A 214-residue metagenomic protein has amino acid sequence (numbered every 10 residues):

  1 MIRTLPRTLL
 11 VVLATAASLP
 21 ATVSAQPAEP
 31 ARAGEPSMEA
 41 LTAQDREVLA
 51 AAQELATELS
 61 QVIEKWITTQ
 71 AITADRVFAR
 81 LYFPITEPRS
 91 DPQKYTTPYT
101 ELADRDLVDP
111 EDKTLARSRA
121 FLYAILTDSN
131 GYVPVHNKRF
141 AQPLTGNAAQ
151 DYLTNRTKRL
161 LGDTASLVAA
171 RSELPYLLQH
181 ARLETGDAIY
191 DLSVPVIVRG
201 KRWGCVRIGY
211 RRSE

Functional and structural regions predicted by a protein language model:
M1-L10: Bacterial N-terminal signal peptides that target proteins for export
A16-S24: C-terminal segment of classical bacterial N-terminal signal peptides
A25-V135: Intrinsically disordered, low-complexity terminal regulatory regions
T100-D104, V108-P110, A141-H180: Extracytoplasmic/periplasmic sensor domains and loops in membrane signaling proteins
T114-S118, S172, E184-A188: Short loop/turn motifs at secondary-structure junctions and domain boundaries
H136-A141, I208-R212: Short beta->alpha transition motifs characteristic of CBS
Y176, G186-P195: A short beta-strand signature within small-molecule sensing/ligand-binding domains used in signal transduction
V196-R212: Short hydrophobic/glycine-rich mini-motifs in sensory/regulatory modules that couple input to downstream signaling
